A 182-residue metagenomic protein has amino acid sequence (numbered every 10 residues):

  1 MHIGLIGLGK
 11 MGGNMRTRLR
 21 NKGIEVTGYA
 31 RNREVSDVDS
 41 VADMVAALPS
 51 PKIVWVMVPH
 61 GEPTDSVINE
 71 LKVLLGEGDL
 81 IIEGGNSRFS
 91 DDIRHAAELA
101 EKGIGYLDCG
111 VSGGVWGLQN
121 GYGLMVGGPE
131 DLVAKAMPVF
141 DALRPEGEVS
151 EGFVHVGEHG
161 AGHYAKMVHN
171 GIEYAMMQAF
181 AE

Functional and structural regions predicted by a protein language model:
M1-K52, G78, V115-G117: NAD(P)+-binding Rossmann beta1-loop-alpha1 motif at the extreme N-terminus of oxidoreductases
H2, E25-T27, K52-W55, D79-L80 (+3 more regions): Structural motif
I3, D65-V67, R88-A181: Rossmann-fold dinucleotide-binding core
Y29, G84, C109: Conserved acidic donor-binding loop of glycosyltransferase catalytic domains
N32, P59, S112: Short beta-to-alpha linker loops that shape the active-site pocket of alpha/beta-hydrolase fold enzymes
V41-Y106: Rossmann-fold NAD(P) dinucleotide-binding segment
